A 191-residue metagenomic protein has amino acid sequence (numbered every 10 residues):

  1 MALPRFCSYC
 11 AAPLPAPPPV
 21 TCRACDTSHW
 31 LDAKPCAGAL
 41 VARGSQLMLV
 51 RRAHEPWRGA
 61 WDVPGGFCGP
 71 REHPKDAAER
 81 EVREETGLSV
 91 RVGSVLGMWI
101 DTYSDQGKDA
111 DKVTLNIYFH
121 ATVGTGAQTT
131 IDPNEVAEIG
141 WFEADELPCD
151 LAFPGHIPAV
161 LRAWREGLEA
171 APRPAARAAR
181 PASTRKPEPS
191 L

Functional and structural regions predicted by a protein language model:
M1-G38: Acidic, metal-coordinating catalytic segment for phosphate/diphosphate chemistry, firing primarily on the Nudix
M1-L3, G126-L191: Nudix hydrolase/Nudix homology domain
R5, P35-A37, S45, V113-I117 (+1 more regions): Change "...and in nucleic-acid phosphodiester-cleaving endonucleases..." to "...and in nucleic-acid processing enzymes
A16, S89-M98: A short coil-to-beta-strand element that immediately follows conserved catalytic motifs
A24-M48, F67, H120: Conserved N-terminal beta-strand and adjoining loop/helix that marks the start of the Nudix/MutT-like hydrolase domain
L31-A33, W57-A60, D109-L115, I131-V136: A generic structural micro-feature
A42-E84: Conserved Nudix-box catalytic region and its N-terminal flanking loop in Nudix hydrolases and closely related
W99-Q128: Active-site-adjacent beta-strand/loop module that shapes the phosphate/pyrophosphate-binding cleft
